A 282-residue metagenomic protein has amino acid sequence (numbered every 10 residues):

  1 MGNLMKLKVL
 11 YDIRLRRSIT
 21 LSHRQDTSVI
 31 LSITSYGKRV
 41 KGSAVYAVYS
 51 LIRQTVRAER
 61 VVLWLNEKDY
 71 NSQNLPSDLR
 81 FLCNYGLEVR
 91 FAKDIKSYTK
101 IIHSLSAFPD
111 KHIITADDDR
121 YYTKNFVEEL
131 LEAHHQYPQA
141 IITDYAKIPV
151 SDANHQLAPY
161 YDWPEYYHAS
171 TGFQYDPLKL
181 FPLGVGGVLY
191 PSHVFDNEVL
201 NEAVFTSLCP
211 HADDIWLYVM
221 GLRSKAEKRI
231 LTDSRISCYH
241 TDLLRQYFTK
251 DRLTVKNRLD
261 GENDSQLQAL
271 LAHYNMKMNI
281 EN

Functional and structural regions predicted by a protein language model:
M1-I13, R24-T27, T34, S43-Y46 (+1 more regions): C-terminal catalytic/acceptor-binding lobe
D12, S18-G37, K41, K68 (+1 more regions): Catalytic phosphate/metal-binding cores of nucleic-acid and nucleotide-processing enzymes, i.e., regions that mediate
T27-I33, S50-L51, E59-W64, D214: Hydrophobic targeting segments
A47-E59, F81-L82: Short, acidic, metal-binding catalytic loop of nucleotide-sugar glycosyltransferases
E59-R60, H112, E227: Residues at the starts of beta-strands that form the adenosine-phosphate
W64-K111: Active-site-proximal specificity loops/subdomain of glycosyltransferases
D110-Y121: Short beta-strand-to-loop acidic/aromatic patch adjacent to the donor-nucleotide binding site
T123-E202: Conserved catalytic core of nucleotide-sugar-dependent glycosyltransferases
